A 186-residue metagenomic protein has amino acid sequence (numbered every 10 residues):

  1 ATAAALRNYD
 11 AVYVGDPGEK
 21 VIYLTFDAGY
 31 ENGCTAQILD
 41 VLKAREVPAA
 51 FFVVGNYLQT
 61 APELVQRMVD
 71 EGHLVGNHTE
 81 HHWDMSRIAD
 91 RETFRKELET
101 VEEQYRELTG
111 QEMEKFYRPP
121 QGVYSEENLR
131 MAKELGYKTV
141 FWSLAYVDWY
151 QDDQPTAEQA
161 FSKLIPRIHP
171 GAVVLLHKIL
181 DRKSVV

Functional and structural regions predicted by a protein language model:
T2-A89, T93, E97-E107, Q111-K115: Active-site beta->alpha N-cap acidic-glycine motif
C34, W83-T109, V123-P170: Alpha-helical scaffold elements lining the catalytic groove of polysaccharide deacetylases
F116, V173: Short, Asp-centered acidic motifs that coordinate Mg2+ and/or phosphate in catalytic or ligand-binding sites
L180-D181: Terminal, low-complexity interaction segments
V185-V186: Conserved small/polar residues in nucleotide/adenosyl-binding loops
